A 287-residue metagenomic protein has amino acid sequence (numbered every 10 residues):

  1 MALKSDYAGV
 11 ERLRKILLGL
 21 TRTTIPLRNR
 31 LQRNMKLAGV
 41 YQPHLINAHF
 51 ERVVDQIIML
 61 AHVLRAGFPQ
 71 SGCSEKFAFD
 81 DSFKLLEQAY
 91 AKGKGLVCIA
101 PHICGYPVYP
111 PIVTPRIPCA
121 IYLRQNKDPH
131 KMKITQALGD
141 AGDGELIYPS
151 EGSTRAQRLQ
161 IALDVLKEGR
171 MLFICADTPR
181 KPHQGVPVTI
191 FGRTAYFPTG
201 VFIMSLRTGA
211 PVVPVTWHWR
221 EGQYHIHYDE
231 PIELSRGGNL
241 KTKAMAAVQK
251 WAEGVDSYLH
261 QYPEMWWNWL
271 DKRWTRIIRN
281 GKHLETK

Functional and structural regions predicted by a protein language model:
M1-A100: Membrane-anchoring hydrophobic helices of lipid-metabolizing enzymes
M1-T21, Q32, A91, P110 (+5 more regions): N-terminal targeting/anchoring "stem" of glycan-biosynthesis enzymes
P26-R30, K127-P129, T194-P198: Active-site metal-coordination segments of metallo-dependent hydrolases
A38-Y41, P115-P118, A156-K287: Non-catalytic C-terminal accessory region of glycerolipid acyltransferases and related lyso-lipid remodeling enzymes
V40, K92-G152, E168, P182-Q184: Catalytic core of membrane glycerolipid acyltransferases/transacylases, capturing the structured, soluble-facing
S71-A78, Y148-S153, I190-G192, G237 (+1 more regions): Short, flexible loop segments at the rims of nucleotide/cofactor-binding pockets, characterized by
E75-D80, I103, D128, G152-A156 (+2 more regions): A conditional alpha-helix N-cap/helix-loop micro-motif detector
S82, Y122-R124, P149-S150, D229-P231 (+1 more regions): Conserved beta-strand termini and adjacent loop/short-helix elements that scaffold enzyme active sites in alpha/beta
